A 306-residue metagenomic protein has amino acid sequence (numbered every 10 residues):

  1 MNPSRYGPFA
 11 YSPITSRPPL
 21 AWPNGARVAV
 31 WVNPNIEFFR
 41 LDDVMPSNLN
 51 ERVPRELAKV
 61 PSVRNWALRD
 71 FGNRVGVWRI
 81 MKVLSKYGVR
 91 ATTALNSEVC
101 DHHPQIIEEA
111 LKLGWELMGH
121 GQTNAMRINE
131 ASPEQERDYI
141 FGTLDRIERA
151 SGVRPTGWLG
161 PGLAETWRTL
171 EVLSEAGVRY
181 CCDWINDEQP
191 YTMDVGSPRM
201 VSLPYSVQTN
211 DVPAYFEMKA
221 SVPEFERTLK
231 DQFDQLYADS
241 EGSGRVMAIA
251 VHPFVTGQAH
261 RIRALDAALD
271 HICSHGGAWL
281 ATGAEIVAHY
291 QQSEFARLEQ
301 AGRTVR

Functional and structural regions predicted by a protein language model:
N2-V201, E226-I249, V255-R306: Catalytic alpha-helical scaffold of carbohydrate-active enzymes acting on polysaccharides/glycoconjugates
P204-Y237: A conserved mid-domain beta-alpha-beta active-site/ligand-binding segment of alpha/beta enzyme cores
